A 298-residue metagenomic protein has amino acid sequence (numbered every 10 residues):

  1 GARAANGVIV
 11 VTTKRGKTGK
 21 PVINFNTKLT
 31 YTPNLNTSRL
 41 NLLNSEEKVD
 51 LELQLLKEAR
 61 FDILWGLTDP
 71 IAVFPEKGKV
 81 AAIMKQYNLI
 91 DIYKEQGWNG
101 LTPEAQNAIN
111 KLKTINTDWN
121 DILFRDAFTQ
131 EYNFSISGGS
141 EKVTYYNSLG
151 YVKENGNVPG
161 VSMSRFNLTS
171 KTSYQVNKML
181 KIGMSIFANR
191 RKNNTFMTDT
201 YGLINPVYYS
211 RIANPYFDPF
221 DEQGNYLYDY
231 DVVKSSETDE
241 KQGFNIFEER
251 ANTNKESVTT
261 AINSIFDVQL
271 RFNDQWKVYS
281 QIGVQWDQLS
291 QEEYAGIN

Functional and structural regions predicted by a protein language model:
G1-N24, F124, T129-E131, T144 (+1 more regions): A beta-strand signature from Gram-negative outer-membrane beta-barrel systems, especially the internal plug domain
A2-A4, G160-M163: Short glycine/proline-enriched turns and hinge-like loops at secondary-structure junctions
V8-V10, E131-N133, N167-S170, F187 (+2 more regions): Membrane-embedded beta-strand positions in outer-membrane beta-barrel channels/transporters
R15, G139-K142, Y174-K178, L270-W276: Outer-membrane beta-barrel strand-turn architecture
K17-I115, D126, G156-V161, N167-A261 (+1 more regions): Surface-exposed loop/interface segments of Gram-negative outer-membrane beta-barrel transport/assembly proteins
I122-D126, I136-S140: Outer-membrane beta-barrel initiation region
Y132-S135, S236-T238: Short, charged beta->alpha transition segments
